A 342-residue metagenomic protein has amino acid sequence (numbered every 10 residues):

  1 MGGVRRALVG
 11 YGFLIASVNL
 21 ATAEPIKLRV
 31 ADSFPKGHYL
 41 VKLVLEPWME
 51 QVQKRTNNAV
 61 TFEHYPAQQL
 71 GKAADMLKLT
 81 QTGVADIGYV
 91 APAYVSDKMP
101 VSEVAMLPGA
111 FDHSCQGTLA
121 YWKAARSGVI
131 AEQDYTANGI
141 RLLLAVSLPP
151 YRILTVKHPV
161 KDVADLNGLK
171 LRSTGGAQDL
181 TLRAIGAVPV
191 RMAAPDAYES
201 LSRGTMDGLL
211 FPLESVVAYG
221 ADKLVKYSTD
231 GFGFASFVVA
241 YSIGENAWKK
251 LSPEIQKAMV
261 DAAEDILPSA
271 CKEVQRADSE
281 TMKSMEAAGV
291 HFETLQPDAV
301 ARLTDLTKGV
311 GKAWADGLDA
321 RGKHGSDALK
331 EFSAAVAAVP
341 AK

Functional and structural regions predicted by a protein language model:
M1-Y11: Bacterial N-terminal signal peptides that target proteins for export
V18-A23: Sec/Tat signal peptide C-region and signal peptidase I cleavage site
E24-T118, G128, E132-K342: N-terminal secretory/targeting leader peptides
Y121-W122: A well-ordered secondary-structure block
